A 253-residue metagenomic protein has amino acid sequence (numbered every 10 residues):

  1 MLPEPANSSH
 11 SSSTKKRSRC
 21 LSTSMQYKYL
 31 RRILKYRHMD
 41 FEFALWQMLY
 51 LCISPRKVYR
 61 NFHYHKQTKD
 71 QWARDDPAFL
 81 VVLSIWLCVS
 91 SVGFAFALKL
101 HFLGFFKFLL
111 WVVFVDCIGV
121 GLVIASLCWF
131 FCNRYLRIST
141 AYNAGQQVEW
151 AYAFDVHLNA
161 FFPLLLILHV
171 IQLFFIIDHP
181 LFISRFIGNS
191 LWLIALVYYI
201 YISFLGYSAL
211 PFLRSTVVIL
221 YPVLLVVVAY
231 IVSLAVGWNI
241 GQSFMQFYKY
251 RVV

Functional and structural regions predicted by a protein language model:
M1-G145, D178: Membrane-helix and juxtamembrane interface regions of eukaryotic multi-pass membrane proteins
Y29-L30, G93, L127, V170 (+3 more regions): Generic structural signal of hydrophobic/aromatic residues within well-ordered alpha-helices of folded domains
P77, V81-S84, V218-I219, L225-A229 (+1 more regions): Charge-rich, low-complexity amphipathic helices in intrinsically disordered tails/linkers adjacent to domains
F108-L109, I183-N189, Y248-V253: Transmembrane helix-loop boundary segments of multi-pass membrane transporters
W129-I240: Hydrophobic alpha-helical transmembrane segments and adjacent short intramembrane/lumenal linkers of inner/organellar
A235-V253: Juxtamembrane boundary at the C-terminal end of a transmembrane helix
